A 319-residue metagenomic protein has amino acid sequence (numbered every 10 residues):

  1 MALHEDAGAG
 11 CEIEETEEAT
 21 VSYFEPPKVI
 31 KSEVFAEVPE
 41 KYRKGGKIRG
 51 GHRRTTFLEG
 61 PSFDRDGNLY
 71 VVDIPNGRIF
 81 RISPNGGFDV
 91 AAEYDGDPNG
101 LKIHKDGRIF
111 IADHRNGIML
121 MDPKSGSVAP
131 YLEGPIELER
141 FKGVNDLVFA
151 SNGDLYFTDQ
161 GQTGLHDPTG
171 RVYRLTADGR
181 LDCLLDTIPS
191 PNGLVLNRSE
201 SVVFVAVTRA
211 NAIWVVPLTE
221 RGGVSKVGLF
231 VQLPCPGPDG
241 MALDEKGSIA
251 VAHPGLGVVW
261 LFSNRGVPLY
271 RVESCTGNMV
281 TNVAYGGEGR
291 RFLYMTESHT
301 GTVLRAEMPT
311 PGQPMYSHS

Functional and structural regions predicted by a protein language model:
C11-Y42: Blade/loop signatures of beta-propeller domains
K41-D66, Y94-G117, I136-L155, T163 (+6 more regions): Beta-rich, blade/repeat-based domains predominating in secreted/periplasmic proteins but also intracellular
V71-D89: Beta-propeller domains
I74, H114, Q160-G161, T208 (+5 more regions): Short loop/turn segments immediately following the C-termini of beta-strands
N76, D167-T169, A210, V224 (+1 more regions): A detector of repeated loop/turn-to-beta-strand junctions in beta-rich toroidal repeat architectures
R78-F80, G117-M119, R171-Y173, A212-W214 (+2 more regions): A short loop-to-beta-strand structural motif that recurs across blades of beta-propeller domains
S83-G86, D122-G126, T176-G179, L218-R221 (+2 more regions): Short loop/turn segments that connect beta-strands within beta-propeller blades
A284-S319: Blade-level signature of beta-propeller repeat domains, shared across WD40, Kelch, NHL, RCC1 and BNR/Asp-box propellers
